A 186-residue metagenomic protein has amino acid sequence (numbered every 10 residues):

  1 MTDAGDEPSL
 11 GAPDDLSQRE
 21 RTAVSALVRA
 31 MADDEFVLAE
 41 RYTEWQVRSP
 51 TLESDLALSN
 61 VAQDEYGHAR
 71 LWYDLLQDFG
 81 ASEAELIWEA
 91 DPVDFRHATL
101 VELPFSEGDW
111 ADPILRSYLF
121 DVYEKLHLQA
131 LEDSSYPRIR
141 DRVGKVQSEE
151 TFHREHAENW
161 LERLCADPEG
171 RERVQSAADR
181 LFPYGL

Functional and structural regions predicted by a protein language model:
E7-R29, E89-R116, S134, D167-P168 (+1 more regions): Acidic/His metal-coordination segments adjacent to aromatic residues that form catalytic metal sites in metalloenzymes
D14, Q18-W45, E53: Terminal catalytic/cofactor-binding subdomain
T22-M31, S49-H68, P113, R138-T151 (+1 more regions): Alpha-helical scaffold segments that form or flank carboxylate-/histidine-based iron centers
D34-Y42, H68, F120-H127, H153 (+1 more regions): Amphipathic, well-ordered alpha-helical segments in soluble domains
L38-N60, E124-R140: Helix-loop segments that flank and shape redox-cofactor active sites
V61-P92, A157-C165: Conserved alpha-helical segments that form or flank metal/cofactor-binding pockets of metalloenzymes
T99-H156: Internal, conserved structured core segments that host functional sites
R138-L186: A contiguous pocket-lining binding segment that forms or flanks enzyme active sites
